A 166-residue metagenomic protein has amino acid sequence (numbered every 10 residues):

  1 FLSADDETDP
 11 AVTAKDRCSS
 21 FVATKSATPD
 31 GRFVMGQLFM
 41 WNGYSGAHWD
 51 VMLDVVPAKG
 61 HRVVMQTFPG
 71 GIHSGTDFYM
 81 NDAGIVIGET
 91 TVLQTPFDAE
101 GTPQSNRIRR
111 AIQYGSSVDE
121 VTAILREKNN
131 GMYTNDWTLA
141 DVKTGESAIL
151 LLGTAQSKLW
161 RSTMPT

Functional and structural regions predicted by a protein language model:
F1-D119, I124-M132, D136-T166: N-terminal mature-domain region immediately after signal-peptide cleavage in secreted/organellar precursors
